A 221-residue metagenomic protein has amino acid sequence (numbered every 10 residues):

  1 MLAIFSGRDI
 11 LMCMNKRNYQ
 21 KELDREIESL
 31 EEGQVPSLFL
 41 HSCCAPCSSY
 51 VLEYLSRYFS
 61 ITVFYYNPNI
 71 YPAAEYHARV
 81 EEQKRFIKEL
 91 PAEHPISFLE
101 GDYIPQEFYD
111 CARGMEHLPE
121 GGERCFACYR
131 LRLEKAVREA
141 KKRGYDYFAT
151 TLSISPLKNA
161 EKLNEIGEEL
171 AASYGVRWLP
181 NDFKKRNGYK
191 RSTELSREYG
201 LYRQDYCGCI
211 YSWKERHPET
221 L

Functional and structural regions predicted by a protein language model:
L2, S6-Y50, Y58-L221: Nucleotide-activated chemistry modules centered on ATP-dependent adenylation/adenylyltransferase
L55: Aromatic pocket-lining residues of Rossmann-like dinucleotide-binding sites
